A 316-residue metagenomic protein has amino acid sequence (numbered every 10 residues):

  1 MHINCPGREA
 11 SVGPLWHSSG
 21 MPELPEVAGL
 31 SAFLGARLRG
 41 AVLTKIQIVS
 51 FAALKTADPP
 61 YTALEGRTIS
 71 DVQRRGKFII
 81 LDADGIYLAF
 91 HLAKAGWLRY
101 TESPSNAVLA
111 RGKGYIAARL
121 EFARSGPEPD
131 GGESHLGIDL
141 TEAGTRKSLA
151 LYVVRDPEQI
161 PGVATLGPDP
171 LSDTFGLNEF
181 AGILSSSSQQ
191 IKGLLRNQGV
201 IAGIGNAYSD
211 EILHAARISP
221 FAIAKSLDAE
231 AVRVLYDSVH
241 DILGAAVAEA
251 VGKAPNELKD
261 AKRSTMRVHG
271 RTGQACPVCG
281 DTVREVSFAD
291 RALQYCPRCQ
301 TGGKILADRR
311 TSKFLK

Functional and structural regions predicted by a protein language model:
I3-K316: Structured catalytic/nucleic-acid-binding cores of DNA maintenance enzymes
